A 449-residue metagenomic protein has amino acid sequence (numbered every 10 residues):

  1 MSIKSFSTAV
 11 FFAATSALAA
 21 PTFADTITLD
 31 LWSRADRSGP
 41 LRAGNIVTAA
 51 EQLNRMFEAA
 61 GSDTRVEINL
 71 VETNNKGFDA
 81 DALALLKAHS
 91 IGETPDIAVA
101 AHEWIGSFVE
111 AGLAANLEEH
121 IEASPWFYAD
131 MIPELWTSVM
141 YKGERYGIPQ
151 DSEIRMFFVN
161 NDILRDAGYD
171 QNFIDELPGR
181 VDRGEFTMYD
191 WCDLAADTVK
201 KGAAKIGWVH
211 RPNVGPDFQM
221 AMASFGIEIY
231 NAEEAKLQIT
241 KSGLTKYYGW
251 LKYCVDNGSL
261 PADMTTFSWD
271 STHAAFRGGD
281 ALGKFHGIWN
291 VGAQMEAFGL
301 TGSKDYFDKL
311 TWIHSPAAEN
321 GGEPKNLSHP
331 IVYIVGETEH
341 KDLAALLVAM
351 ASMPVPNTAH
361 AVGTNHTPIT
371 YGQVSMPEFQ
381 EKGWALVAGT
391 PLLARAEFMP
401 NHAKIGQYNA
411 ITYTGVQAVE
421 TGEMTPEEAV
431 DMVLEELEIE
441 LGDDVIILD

Functional and structural regions predicted by a protein language model:
P21-S107, E122-P125, A167, Q171-N172 (+4 more regions): Conserved N-terminal structural module of periplasmic/extracytoplasmic solute-binding proteins
D25, A60-S62, A167, D256-S259 (+3 more regions): Extracytoplasmic/periplasmic substrate-recognition and gating elements
V71-A84, E103, D182-D190, D263-R277: Short helix-initiation/N-cap motifs at beta->coil->alpha
A100-M156, R165, Y189, F307-P316 (+1 more regions): Hinge/lid segment of periplasmic solute-binding proteins
E118-M131, F173-G184, I227-K246, E296-D305 (+3 more regions): Short, solvent-exposed loop/beta-turn-alpha elements that line the ligand-binding surface or hinge of extracytoplasmic
K142-D151, R155, D182-L237: Extracytoplasmic/periplasmic solute-binding protein
D190-T198, E233-S268, S315: Glycine-centered hinge/linker elements that transmit conformational signals in sensory and ligand-binding systems
F307-A317, A361-A418, D443-D449: Long, aromatic- and glycine/proline-rich binding clefts that accommodate carbohydrate-like moieties
